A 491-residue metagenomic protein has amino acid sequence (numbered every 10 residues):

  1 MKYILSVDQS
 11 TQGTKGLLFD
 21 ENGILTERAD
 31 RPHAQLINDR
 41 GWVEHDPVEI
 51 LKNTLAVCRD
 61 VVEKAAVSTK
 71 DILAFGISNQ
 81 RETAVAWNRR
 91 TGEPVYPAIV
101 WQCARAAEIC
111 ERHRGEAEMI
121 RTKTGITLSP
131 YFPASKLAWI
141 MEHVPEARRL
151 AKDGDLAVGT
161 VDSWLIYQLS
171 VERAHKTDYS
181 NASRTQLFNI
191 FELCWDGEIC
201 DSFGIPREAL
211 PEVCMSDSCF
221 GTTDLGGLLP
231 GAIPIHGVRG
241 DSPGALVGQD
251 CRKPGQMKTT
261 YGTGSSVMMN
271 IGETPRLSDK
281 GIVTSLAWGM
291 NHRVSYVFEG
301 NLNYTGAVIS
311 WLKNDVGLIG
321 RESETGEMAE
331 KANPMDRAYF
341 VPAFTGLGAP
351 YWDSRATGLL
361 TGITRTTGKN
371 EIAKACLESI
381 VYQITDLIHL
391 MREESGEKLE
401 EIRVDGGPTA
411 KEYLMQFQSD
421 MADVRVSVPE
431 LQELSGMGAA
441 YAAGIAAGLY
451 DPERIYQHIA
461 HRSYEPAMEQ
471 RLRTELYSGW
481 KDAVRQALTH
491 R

Functional and structural regions predicted by a protein language model:
M1-Y96, T122, L229-G237, S419-V426 (+2 more regions): N-terminal glycine/serine-rich phosphate-binding loop of ATP-dependent small-molecule kinases, especially carbohydrate
L5-V7, E21, A107, E111-H175 (+2 more regions): Active-site core segments that coordinate phosphate-bearing ligands/cofactors across diverse enzyme families
G13, R81, L210, V283 (+1 more regions): Short glycine-rich loop/turn motifs
P32-A34, W101, I282: A generic structural motif
D46, C103, D241: Short, conserved phosphate/pyrophosphate- and ester-handling motifs at nucleotide-, phospho-/glycolipid
E63-W101, T127-P133, I166-N189, C214-M215 (+1 more regions): Short beta-strand-loop/turn "lid" adjacent to the catalytic site in phosphate-handling enzymes
G197-S218: A conserved helix-loop-beta module that forms one wall/lid of the active-site cleft in ATP-utilizing catalytic domains
